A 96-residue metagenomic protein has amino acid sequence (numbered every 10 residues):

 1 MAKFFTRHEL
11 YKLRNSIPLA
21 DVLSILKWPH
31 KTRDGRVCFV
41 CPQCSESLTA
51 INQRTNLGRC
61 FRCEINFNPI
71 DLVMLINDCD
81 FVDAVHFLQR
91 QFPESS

Functional and structural regions predicted by a protein language model:
M1-S96: N-terminal structured subdomain of primase-like DNA metabolism proteins
